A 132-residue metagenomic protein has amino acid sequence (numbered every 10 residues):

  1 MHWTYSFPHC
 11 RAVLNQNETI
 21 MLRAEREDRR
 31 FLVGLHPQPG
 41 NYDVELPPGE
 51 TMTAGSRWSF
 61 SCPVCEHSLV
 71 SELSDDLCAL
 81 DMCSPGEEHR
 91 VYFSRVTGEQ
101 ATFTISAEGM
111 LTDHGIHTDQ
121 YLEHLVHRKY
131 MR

Functional and structural regions predicted by a protein language model:
M1-S6, G55-W58: Short metal-coordination and nucleic-acid-contact micro-motifs, chiefly zinc-binding Cys/His arrays
S6-T53, L73-L77, G86-R90: Short recognition patches in nucleic-acid-associated and regulatory proteins
F7-C10, C62-H67, T97: Short Cys/His-rich metal-coordination motifs, predominantly Zn2+-binding knuckles/fingers
R11-L14, E66-S71, M82, A101-F103: Cys/His-rich microdomains that often coordinate metals
V13, M21, F31, S59 (+4 more regions): Acidic/proline-rich low-complexity IDRs
Q16-N17, S61, D81: Functionally constrained cores in energy, signaling, and assembly domains
G49-T51, D76-R132: Short, intrinsically disordered terminal segments enriched in charged and Pro/Gly residues
G55, S59-E72: Cys/His-rich short segments
